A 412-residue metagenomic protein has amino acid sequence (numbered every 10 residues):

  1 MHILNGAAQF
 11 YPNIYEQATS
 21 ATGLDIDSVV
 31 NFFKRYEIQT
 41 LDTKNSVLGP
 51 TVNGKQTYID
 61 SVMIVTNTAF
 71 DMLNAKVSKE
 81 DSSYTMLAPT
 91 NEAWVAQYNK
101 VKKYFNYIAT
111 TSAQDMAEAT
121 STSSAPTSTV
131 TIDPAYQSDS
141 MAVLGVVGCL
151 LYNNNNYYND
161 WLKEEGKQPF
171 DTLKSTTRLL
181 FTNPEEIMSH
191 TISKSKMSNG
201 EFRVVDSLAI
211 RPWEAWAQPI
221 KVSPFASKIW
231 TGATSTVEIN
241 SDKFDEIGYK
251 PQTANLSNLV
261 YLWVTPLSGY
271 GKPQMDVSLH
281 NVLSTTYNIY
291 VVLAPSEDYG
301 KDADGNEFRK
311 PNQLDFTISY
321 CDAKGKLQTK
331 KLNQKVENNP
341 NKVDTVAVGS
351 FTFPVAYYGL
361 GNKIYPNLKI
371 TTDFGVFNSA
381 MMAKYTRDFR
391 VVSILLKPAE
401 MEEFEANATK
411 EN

Functional and structural regions predicted by a protein language model:
M1-N412: Mature, structured domains of secreted/extracytosolic soluble proteins
